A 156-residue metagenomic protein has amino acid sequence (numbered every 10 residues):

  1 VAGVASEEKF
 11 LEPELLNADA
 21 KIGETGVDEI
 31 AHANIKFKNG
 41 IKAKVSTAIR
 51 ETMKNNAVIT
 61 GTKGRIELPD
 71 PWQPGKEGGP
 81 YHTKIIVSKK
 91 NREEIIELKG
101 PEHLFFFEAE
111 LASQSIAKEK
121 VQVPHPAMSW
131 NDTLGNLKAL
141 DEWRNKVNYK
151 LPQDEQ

Functional and structural regions predicted by a protein language model:
V1-K42, S46-M53, V58, G135: Rossmann-like dinucleotide-binding domain that binds NAD(P)(H)
A18, E93-E102: C-terminal "lid/loop" region of Rossmann-like NAD(P)-dependent oxidoreductases
E29, F37-G40, I59, P74-K76 (+4 more regions): A structure-centric feature marking long, well-folded core domains of fungal metabolic enzymes and membrane transporters
K38, L111-Q156: C-terminal helix-rich "cap/oligomerization" subdomain common to oxidoreductases
K38-K42, K63-R65, K90-N91: Glycine-centered tight beta-turn/hairpin loop motif at sheet-sheet or coil-to-beta transitions
R50-T52, R65, P74-G75: Short, surface-exposed beta-strand-loop junctions and turns on beta-sheet-rich folds
A57, G75-K90: Short polybasic amphipathic segments
L98-E110, M128: Active-site loop of classical SDR/Rossmann-like NAD(P)-dependent oxidoreductases, centered on the catalytic Tyr-X3-Lys
